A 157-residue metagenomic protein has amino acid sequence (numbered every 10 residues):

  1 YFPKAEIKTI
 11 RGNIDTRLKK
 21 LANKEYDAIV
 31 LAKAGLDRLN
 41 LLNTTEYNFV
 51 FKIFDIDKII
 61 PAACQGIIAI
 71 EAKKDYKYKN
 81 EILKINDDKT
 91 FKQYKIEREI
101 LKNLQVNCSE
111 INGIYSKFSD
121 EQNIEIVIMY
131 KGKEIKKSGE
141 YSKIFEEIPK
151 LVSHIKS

Functional and structural regions predicted by a protein language model:
F2-K4, K8-S157: Small-molecule-sensing regulatory modules
